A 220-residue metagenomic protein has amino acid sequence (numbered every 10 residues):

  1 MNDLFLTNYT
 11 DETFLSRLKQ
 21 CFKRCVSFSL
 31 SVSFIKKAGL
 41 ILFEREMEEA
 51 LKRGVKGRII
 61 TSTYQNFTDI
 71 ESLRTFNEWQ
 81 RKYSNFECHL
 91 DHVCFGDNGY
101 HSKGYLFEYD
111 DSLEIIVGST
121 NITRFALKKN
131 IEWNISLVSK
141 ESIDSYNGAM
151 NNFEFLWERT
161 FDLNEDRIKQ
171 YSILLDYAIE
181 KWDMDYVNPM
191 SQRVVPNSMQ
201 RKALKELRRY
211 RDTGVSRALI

Functional and structural regions predicted by a protein language model:
M1-R209: PLD/PLD-like phosphodiesterase catalytic module centered on the HKD motif
D212-I220: Walker A/P-loop
